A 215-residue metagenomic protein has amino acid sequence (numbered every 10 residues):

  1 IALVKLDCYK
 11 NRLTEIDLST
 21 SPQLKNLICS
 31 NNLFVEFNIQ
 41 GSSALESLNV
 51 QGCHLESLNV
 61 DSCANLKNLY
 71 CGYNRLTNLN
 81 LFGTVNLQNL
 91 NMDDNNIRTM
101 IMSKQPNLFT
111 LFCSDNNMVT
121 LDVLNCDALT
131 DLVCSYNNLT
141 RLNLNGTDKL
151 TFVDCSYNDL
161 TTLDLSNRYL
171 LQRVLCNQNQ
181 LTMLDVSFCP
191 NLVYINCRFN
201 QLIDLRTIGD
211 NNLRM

Functional and structural regions predicted by a protein language model:
I1-A2, S21-L24, S42-L45, C63-L66 (+7 more regions): Leucine-rich repeat
V4-C8, K25-C29, E46-V50, L58 (+8 more regions): Conserved hydrophobic beta-strand positions in leucine-rich repeat
K5, T14, S21, S30 (+10 more regions): Extracellular leucine-rich repeat
N11, N32, V50-C53, N74 (+6 more regions): Consensus "Asn ladder" position of solenoid repeat domains
L202-M215: Leucine-rich solenoid repeat scaffolds
